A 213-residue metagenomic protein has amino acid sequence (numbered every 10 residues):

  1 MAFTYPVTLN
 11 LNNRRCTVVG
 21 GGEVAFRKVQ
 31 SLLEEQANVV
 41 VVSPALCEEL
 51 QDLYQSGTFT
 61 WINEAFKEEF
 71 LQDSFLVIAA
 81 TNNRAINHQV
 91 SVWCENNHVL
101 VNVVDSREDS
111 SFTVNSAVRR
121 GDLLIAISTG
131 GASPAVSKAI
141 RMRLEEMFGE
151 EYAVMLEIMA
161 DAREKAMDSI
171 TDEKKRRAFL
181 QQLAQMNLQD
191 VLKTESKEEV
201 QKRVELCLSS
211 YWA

Functional and structural regions predicted by a protein language model:
M1-Y54: Hydrophobic, well-ordered beta-alpha structural blocks that scaffold small-molecule cofactor pockets
E23-V24, A85, G131: Residue-level detector of alpha-helix initiation sites
V39, W61, L100-V101: Hydrophobic beta-strand scaffold residues
S43, W61-A65, D105: Short loop/edge segments at beta-strand edges and connector loops that shape dinucleotide/nucleotide cofactor-binding
D52-Q72: Glycine-rich, highly charged phosphate/nucleotide-binding loops
L76-N82, N87-T113: ADP-ribose/adenylate-binding Rossmann-like module
R107-L123, A132, R141-L144: Anionic-ligand binding region
G131-A213: An accessory alpha-helical subdomain
